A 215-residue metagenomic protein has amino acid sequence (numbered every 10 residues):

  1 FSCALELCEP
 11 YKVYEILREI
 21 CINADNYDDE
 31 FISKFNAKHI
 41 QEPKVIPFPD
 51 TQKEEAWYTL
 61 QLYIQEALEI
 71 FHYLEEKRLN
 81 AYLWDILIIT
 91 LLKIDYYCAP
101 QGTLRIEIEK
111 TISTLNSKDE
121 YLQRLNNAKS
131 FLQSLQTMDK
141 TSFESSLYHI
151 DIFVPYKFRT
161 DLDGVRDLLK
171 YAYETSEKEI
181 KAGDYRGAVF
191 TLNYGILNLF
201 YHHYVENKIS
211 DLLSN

Functional and structural regions predicted by a protein language model:
C3-E15: Well-ordered alpha/beta subsegment
V13-D28: Short amphipathic C-terminal alpha-helix that caps PH/PH-like domains
R18-I22, Y82-A99, F190-L199: Short, hydrophobic/amphipathic alpha-helical patches that form generic packing surfaces within helical domains
A24, D28, L68, Y173-S176: A structural signal for well-ordered alpha-helices, especially hydrophobic packing surfaces of coiled-coils
I32-L87: Charged, amphipathic alpha-helical linkers/stalks
Y73-Y82, C98-T103, K181-A182, V205-I209: Charged, low-complexity interaction regions
A81-F158: Long, internal scaffold/assembly segments composed of regular secondary structure
L132-N215: Extended, amphipathic alpha-helical scaffolds
